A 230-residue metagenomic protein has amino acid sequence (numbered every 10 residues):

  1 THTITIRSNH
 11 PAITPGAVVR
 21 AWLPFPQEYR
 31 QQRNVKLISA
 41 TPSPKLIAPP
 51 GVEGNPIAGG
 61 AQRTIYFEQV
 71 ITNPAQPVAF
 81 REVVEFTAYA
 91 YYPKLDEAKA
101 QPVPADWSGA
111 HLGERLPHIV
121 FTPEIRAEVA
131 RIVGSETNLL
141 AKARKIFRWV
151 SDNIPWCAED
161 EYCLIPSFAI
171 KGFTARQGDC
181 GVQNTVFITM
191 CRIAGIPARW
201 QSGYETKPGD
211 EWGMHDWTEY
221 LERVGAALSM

Functional and structural regions predicted by a protein language model:
T1-Y92: Intrinsically disordered, low-complexity N-terminal segments that are enriched in acidic
H2-T5, A12-T14, D152, W156-E159 (+1 more regions): Short intrinsically disordered, low-complexity coil segments enriched in acidic
Q31-L37, A175, A226-M230: Short, well-ordered strand-loop elements centered on a beta-strand within folded domains, enriched for acidic residues
Q62, T72-T174: Acidic low-complexity segments
L139-I146, R176-C191: Active-site nucleophilic cysteine motif
W156, D160, S167-N184, Y204 (+1 more regions): Catalytic cores of extracellular degradative/oxidative enzymes
G181-M230: Hydrophobic/aromatic-rich core segments of domains that either
